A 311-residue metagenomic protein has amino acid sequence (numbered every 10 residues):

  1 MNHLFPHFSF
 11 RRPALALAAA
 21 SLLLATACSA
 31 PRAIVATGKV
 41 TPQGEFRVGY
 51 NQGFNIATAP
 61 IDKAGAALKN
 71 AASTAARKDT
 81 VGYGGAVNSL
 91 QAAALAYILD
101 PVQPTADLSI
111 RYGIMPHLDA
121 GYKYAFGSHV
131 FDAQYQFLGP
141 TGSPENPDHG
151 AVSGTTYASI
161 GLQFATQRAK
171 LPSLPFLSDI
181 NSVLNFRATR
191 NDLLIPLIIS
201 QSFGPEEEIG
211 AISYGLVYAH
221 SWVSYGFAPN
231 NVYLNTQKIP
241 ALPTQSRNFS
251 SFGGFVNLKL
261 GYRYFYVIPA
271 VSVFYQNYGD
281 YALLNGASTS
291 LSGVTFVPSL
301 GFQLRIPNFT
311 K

Functional and structural regions predicted by a protein language model:
N2-L15: Bacterial N-terminal signal peptides that target proteins for export
L24-A27: C-terminal motif of bacterial Sec signal peptides marking the signal peptidase cleavage site
S29-A158, A165, F296: Transmembrane beta-barrel domains of Gram-negative outer membranes and organellar outer membranes
N51-N70, A75-S89, S173-K311: Outer-membrane beta-barrel transmembrane domain signature
A93-A94, A106-D107, I114, Y124-F126 (+9 more regions): Outer-membrane beta-barrel domain signature
S159-G161, L174: Long amphipathic alpha-helical segments with strong coiled-coil/leucine-zipper propensity
L162-F164, Y218: Short amphipathic beta-strand and strand-loop transition segments with alternating hydrophobic
